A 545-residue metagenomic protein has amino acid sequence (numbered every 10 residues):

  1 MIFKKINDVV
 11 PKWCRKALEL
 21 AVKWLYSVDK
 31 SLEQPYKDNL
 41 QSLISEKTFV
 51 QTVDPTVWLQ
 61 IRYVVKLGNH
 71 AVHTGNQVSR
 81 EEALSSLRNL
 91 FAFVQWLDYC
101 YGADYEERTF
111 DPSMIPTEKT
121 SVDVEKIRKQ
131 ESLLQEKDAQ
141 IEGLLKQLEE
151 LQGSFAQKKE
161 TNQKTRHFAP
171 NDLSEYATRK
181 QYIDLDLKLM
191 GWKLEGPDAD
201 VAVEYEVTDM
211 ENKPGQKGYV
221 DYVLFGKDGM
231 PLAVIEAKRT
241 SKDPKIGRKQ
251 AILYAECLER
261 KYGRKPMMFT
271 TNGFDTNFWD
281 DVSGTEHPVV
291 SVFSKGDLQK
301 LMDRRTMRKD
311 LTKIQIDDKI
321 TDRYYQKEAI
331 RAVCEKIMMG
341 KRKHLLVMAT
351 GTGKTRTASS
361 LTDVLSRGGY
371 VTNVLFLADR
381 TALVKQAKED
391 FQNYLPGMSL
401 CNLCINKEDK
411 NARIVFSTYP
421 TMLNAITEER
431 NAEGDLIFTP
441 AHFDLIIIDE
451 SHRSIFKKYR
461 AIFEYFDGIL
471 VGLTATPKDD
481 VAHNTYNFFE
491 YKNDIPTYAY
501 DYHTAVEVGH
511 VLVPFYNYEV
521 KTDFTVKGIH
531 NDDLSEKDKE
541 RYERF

Functional and structural regions predicted by a protein language model:
M1-Q135: Amphipathic alpha-helical interface elements
Q95-N373, A382, Q386-M398, K410-I414 (+3 more regions): ATP-dependent helicase/translocase motor core
T240-K242, F274-N277, T381-L383, P420-N424 (+4 more regions): Conserved nucleotide-binding/hydrolysis micro-motifs of P-loop NTPases
E256-R260, K265-F269, I448, P477-K478 (+1 more regions): Phosphate/diphosphate-binding loops
L377-T381, C404-N406: A short hydrophobic beta-strand->loop->alpha-helix junction that borders the nucleotide-binding pocket of P-loop NTPases
N406-I414, P420-A441, R460: Conserved helix/coil segment N-terminal to the catalytic DExD/H
G434-G472: SF2 helicase catalytic motif II
H483-F545: Interdomain helical connector at the RecA1-RecA2 junction of SF1/SF2 helicase-like NTPases
